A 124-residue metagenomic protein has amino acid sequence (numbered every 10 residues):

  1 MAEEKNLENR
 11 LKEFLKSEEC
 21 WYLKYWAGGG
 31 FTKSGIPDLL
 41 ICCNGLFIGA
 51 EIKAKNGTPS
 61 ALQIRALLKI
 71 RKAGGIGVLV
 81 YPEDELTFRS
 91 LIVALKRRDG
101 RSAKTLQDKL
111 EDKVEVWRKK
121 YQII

Functional and structural regions predicted by a protein language model:
M1-A27: Acidic-basic catalytic patches of nuclease active cores, encompassing PD-(D/E)XK and other metal-cofactor nuclease
K12, I64-L67: Short amphipathic alpha-helical segments and helix-helix/interface helices
K16, R71-K72: Anion (oxyanion) recognition and catalysis
W21-N44: Active-site metal-binding core of divalent-cation-utilizing nuclease and nuclease-like domains
L23, I48-A50, V78: Hydrophobic/aromatic beta-strand patches that form the interior of the parallel beta-sheet core in alpha/beta enzyme
L39-I41, I48-A54: Conserved catalytic cores of phosphodiester-cleaving nucleases, focusing on short active-site segments
N56-R65: Active-site-adjacent loop/helix micro-motif of nuclease/hydrolase catalytic cores
I76-I124: Basic, glycine-rich
